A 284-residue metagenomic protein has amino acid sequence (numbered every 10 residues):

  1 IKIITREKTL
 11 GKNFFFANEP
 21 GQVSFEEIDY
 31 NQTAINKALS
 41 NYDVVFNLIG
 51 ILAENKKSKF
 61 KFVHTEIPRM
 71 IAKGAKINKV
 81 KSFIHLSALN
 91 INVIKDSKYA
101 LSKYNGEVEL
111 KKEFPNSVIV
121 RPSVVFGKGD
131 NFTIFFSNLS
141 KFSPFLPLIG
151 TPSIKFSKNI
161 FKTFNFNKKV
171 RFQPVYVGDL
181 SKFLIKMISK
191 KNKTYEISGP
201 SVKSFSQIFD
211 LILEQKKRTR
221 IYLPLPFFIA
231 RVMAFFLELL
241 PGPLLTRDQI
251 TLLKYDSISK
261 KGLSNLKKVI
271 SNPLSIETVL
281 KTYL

Functional and structural regions predicted by a protein language model:
I4-T9, I28-Y30: N-terminal Rossmann-fold cofactor-binding loop
N18-F25, F114-P115, R218-R220: A short helix-to-beta-strand connector/capping loop
E19-M70, G74-I77, L89-I94: NAD(P)H-binding glycine-rich loop region in Rossmannoid oxidoreductase-like domains and their noncatalytic homologs
L52, F62-E113, S117-S123: Conserved Rossmann-fold NAD(P)-dependent oxidoreductase catalytic core, especially the SDR/UDP-sugar
K61-T65, D96-E107, K111, F126 (+6 more regions): Short-chain dehydrogenase/reductase
V108-K141, F145-K155: Conserved beta-loop-beta element that borders a ligand/cofactor-binding pocket
N131-F132, S153-I188, K193-E196: Substrate-positioning beta->alpha
L180-T246, S259-L284: Mid/C-terminal beta-alpha module of Rossmann-like enzyme folds, strongest in SDR-family dehydrogenases/epimerases
